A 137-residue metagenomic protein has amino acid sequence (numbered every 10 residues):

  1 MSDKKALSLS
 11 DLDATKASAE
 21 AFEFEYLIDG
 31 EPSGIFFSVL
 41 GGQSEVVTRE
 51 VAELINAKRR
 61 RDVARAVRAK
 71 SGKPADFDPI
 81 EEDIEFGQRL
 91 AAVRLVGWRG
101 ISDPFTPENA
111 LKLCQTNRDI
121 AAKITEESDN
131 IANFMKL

Functional and structural regions predicted by a protein language model:
M1-V63, F134-L137: Short, charged/polar N-terminal "headpieces" of proteins
L12, V47-I55, F86-G87, A91 (+4 more regions): Generic structural signal of hydrophobic/aromatic residues within well-ordered alpha-helices of folded domains
D13-K16, R94, S102-F105: Solvent-exposed, flexible loop/coil residues
S33, S44-E45, A75, G100-D103: Polar low-complexity intrinsically disordered regions enriched in Ser/Thr and small residues
V51-V96: Negatively charged, Asp/Glu-rich surface segments that serve as flexible interaction/assembly modules
G97-L137: C-terminal charged interaction modules
